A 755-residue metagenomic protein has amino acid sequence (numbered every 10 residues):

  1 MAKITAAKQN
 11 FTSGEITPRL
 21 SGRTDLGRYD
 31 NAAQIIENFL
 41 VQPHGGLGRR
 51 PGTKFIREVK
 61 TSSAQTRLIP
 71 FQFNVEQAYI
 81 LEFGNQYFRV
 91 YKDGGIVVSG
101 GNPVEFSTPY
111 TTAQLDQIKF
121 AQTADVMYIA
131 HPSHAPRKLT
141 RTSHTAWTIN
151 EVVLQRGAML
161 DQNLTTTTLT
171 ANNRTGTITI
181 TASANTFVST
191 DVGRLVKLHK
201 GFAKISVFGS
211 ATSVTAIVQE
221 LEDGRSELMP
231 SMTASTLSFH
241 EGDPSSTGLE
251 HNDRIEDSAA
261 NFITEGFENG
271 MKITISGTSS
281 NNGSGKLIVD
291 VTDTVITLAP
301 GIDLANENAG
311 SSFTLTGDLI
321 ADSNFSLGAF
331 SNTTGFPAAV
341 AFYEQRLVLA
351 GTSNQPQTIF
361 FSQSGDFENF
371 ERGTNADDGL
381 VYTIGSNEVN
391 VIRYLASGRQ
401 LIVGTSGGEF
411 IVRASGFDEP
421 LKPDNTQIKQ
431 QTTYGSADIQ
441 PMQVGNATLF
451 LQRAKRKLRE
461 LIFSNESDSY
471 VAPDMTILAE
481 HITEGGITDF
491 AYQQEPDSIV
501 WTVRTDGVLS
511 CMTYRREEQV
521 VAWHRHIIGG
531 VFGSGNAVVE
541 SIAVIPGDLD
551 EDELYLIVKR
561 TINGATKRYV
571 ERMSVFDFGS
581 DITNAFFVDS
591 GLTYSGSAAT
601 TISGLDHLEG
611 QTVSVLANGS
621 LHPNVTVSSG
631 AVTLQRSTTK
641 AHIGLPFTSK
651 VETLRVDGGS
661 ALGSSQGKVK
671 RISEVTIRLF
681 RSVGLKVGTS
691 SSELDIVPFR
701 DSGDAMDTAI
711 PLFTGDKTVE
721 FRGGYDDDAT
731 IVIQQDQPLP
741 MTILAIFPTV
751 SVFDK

Functional and structural regions predicted by a protein language model:
M1-G101, K138-T177, P230-S231, D318-A396 (+5 more regions): N-terminal beta-propeller domains
I4-R23, G27, V97-I118, L154-R174 (+3 more regions): Small/polar beta-strand repeat architecture
Y87-K92, I411, S415, V683-F699: Short, surface-exposed beta-strand/strand-loop-strand elements in extracellular ectodomains
K92-T168, W501-V503, V508-V575, A641-T648 (+1 more regions): Beta-strand-rich solenoidal segments
S107-Q122, V391, T633-Q635, G703-P738 (+2 more regions): Beta-sandwich interaction modules
Q117-F120, V340, R346, N354 (+1 more regions): Beta-sheet-dominated scaffold domains
Q155-G157, Q162-N173, T181-S183, S574-V625 (+1 more regions): Extended beta-strand solenoid/passenger and fiber regions
N308-A329, T626-S664, Q735-D754: Surface-exposed interaction regions enriched in Ser/Thr/Asp/Glu that occur as long low-complexity tracts or repetitive
